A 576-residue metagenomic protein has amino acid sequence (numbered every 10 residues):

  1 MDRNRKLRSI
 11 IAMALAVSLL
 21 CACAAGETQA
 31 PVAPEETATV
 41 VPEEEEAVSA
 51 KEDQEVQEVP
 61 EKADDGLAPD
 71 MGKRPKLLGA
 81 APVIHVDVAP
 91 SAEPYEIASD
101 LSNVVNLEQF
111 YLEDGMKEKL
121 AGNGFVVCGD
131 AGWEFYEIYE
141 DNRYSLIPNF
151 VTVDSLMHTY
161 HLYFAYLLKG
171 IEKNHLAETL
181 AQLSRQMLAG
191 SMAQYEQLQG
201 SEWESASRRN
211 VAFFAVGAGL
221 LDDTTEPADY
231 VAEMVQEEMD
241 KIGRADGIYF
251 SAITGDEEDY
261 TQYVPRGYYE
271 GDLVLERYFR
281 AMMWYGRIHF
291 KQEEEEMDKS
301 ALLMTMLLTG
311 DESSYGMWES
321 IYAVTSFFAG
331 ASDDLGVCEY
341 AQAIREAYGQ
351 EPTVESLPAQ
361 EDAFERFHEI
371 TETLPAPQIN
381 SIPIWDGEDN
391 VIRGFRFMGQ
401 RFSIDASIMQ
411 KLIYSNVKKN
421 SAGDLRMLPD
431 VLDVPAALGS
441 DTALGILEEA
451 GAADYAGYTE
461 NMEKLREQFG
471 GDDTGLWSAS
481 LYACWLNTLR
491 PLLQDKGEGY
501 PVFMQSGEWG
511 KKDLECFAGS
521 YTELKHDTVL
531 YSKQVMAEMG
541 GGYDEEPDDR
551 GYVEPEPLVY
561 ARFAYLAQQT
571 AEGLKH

Functional and structural regions predicted by a protein language model:
D2-I11: Bacterial N-terminal signal peptides that target proteins for export
I11-V17: Short, compositionally stereotyped local motifs that mark structural "simplifiers"
L20-A22: C-terminal motif of bacterial Sec signal peptides marking the signal peptidase cleavage site
A24-V32: Bacterial lipoprotein signal-peptidase II cleavage site
P31-Q57: Low-complexity, Pro/Thr/Ser/Glu-rich flexible segments characteristic of extracytoplasmic/periplasmic regions
V48-H576: Long, non-catalytic protein-protein interaction scaffolds
